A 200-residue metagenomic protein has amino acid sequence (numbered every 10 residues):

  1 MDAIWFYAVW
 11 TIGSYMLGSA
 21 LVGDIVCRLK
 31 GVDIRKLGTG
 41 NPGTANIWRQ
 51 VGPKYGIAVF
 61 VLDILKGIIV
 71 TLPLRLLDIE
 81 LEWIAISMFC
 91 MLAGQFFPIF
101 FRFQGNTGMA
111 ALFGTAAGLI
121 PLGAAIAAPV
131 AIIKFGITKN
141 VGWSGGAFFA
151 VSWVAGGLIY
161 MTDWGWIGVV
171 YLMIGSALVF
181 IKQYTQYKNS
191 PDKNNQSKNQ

Functional and structural regions predicted by a protein language model:
M1-W10, I69-I86, A117-G123, L158-Y171: Helix-coil boundary and interhelical linker segments in multi-pass alpha-helical membrane proteins
W10, S14-Y15, S19, G23 (+13 more regions): Alpha-helical transmembrane segments in multi-pass membrane proteins
G23, G94-Q104, A131-T138, I181-S190: C-terminal ends of transmembrane helices
D24-G56, G105, K188-Q200: Cytosolic, membrane-interface loops and tails of multi-pass inner-membrane proteins
I34-G43, F100-F113, N140-V151: Short, non-helical or kinked segments that cap or interrupt transmembrane helices
W48-V51, L74-L77, G108-T138, V151-Y160: Interfacial segments of multi-pass membrane proteins
A124-I126, V141-F149, D163-G175: Loop-to-transmembrane alpha-helix initiation sites
I159-Q200: C-terminal membrane-associated helical module and adjoining short loops/tails
